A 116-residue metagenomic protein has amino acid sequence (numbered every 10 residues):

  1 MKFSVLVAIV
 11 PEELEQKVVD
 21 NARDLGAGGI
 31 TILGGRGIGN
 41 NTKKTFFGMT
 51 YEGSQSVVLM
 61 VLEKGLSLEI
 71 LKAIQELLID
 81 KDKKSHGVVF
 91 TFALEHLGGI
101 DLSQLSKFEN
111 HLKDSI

Functional and structural regions predicted by a protein language model:
M1-I116: Positively charged, small/polar-rich N-terminal and surface patches that mediate targeting and assembly and bind
